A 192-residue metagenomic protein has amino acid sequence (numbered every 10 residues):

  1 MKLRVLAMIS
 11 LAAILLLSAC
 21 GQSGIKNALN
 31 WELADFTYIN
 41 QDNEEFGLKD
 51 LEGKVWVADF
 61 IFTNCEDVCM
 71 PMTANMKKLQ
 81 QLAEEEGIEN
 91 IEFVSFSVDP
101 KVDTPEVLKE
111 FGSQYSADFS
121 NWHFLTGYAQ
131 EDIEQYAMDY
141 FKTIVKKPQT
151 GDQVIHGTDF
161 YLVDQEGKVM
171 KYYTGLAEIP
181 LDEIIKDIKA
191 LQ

Functional and structural regions predicted by a protein language model:
M1-I9: Bacterial N-terminal signal peptides that target proteins for export
L15-A19: C-terminal motif of bacterial Sec signal peptides marking the signal peptidase cleavage site
Q22-K49, A74-N75: N-terminal "domain-start" segment that seeds a small globular fold
L33-A34, V55-W56, G157-D159: Short loop/turn microsegments at loop-to-beta-strand junctions
L48-M70, M76: Short active-site neighborhood of thiol/selenol oxidoreductases, capturing the structured segment around
A74-Y136: Structural microenvironment flanking redox-active thiols in thiol-disulfide oxidoreductases
W122, E134, F141-K146, I155-Y161: Structural micro-motif
P148-Q192: Thiol-/selenol-based redox modules, centered on thioredoxin-like and closely related oxidoreductase domains
